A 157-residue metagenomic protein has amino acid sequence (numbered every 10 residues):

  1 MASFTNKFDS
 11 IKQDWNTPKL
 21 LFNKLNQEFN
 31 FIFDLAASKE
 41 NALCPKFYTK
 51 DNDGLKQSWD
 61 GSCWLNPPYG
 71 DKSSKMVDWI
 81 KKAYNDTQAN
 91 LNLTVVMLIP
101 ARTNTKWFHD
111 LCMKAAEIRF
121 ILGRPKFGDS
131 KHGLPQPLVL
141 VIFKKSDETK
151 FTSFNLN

Functional and structural regions predicted by a protein language model:
M1-N157: Class I S-adenosyl-L-methionine-dependent methyltransferase catalytic core
